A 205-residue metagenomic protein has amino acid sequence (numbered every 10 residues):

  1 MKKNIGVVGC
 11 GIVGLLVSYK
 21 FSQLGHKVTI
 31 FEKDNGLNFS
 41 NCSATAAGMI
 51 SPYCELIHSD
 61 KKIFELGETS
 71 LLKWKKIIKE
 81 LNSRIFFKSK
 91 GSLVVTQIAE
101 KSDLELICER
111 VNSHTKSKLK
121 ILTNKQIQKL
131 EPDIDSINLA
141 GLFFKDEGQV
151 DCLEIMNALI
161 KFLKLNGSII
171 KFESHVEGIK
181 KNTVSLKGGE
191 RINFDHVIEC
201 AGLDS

Functional and structural regions predicted by a protein language model:
K3-T29: N-terminal Rossmann-like FAD-binding beta1-loop-alpha1 element of flavoenzymes
G9, E32, T96: Short beta-strand/turn micro-motifs composed of small residues that flank or help shape donor/cofactor-binding pockets
V13, G36, D204: Conserved Rossmann-like nucleotide-cofactor binding loop
Q23-A44: Glycine-rich FAD pyrophosphate-binding loop
E32, T123-N124, I170-S174: Short loop/edge segments at beta-strand edges and connector loops that shape dinucleotide/nucleotide cofactor-binding
D34-G36, I127, L159: Short beta-to-alpha linker loops that shape the active-site pocket of alpha/beta-hydrolase fold enzymes
A47-L130: Dinucleotide-binding Rossmann-like beta1-alpha1 core, especially the glycine-rich loop that anchors the ADP
L142-N182, L186, R191-H196, C200 (+1 more regions): Helical element adjacent to the flavin cofactor pocket in flavoenzyme catalytic cores
